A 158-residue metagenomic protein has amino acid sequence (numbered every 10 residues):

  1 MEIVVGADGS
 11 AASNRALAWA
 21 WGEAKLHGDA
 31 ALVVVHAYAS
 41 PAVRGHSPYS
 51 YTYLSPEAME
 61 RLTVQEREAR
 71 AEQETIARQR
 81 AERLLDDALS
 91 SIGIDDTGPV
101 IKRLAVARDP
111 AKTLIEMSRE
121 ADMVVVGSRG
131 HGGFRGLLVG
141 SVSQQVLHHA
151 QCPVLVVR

Functional and structural regions predicted by a protein language model:
M1-R67, M117: Small/aliphatic-rich secondary-structure junction motif
A12, G22-L26, A39, Q73-T75 (+3 more regions): Structural beta-alpha unit
V33-V35, K102-V106, L155: General small-molecule cofactor/ligand-binding pocket signal
H36, S128-R129, R158: Short secondary-structure boundary segments
E57-R83: A short acidic, glycine-rich active-site loop that binds or catalyzes chemistry on phosphate/adenosine moieties
M123-H148: Glycine-rich, Arg-bearing micro-motifs that act as flexible, cationic patches
